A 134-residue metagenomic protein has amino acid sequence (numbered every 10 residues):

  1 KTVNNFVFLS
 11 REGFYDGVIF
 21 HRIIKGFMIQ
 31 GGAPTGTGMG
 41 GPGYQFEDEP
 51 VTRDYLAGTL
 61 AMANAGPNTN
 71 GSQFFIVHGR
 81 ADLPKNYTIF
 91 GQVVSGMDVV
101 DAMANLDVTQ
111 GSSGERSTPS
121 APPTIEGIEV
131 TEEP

Functional and structural regions predicted by a protein language model:
K1-P134: Cyclophilin-like peptidyl-prolyl cis-trans isomerases
